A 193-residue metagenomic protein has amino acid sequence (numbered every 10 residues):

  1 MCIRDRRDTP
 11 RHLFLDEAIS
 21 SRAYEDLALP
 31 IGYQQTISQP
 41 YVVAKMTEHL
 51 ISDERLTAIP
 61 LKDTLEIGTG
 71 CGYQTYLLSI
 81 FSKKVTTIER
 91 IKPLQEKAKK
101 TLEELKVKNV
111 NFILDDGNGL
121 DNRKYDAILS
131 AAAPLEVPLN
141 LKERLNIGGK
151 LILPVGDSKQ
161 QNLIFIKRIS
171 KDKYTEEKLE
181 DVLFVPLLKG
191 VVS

Functional and structural regions predicted by a protein language model:
M1-I3: Short, small-residue-biased leader/transition segments that mark boundaries at the very start of proteins
R7-F14: Amphipathic alpha-helical segments that form the core helices of the histone-fold
P10, D157-K159, V182-L183: Glycine-rich beta-alpha junction loops
E17-I31: Short, surface-exposed glycine/acidic/tryptophan-bearing loops
A23-D26, I37-L61: Conserved alpha-helix/loop element of class I SAM-dependent methyltransferases that forms part of the SAM/SAH-binding
H49-Y174: Conserved nucleotide-cofactor-binding alpha/beta core module
L163-K171, E176-S193: Substrate-binding/catalytic lobe of Class I Rossmann-like enzymes that use SAM or dcSAM, i.e., the mid-to-C-terminal
